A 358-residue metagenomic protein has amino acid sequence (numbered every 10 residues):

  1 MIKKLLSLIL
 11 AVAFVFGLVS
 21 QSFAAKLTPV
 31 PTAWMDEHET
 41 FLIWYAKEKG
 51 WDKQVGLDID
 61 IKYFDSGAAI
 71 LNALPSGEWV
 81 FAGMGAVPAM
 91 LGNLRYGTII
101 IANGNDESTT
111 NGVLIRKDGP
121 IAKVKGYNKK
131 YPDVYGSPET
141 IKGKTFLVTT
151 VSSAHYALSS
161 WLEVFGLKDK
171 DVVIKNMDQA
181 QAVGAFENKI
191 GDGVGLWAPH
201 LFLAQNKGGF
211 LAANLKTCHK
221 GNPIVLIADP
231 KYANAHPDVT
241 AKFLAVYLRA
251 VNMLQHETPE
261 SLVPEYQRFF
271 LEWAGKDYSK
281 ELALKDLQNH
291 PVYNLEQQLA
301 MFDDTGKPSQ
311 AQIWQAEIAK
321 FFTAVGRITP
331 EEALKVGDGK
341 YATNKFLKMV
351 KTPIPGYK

Functional and structural regions predicted by a protein language model:
M1-I9: Bacterial N-terminal signal peptides that target proteins for export
I9-G17: Bacterial N-terminal signal peptides
L18-A24: Sec/Tat signal peptide C-region and signal peptidase I cleavage site
A25-K168, V173-N176, D192-A198, N214 (+1 more regions): Short, glycine-/small- and polar/acidic-enriched structural segments that line small-molecule recognition paths
I61, I100-I101, I174, L254-E265 (+1 more regions): Surface-exposed patches in mature extracellular/periplasmic domains of secreted proteins
Q181-G275: Pocket-lining segment of extracytoplasmic ligand-binding domains
H236-I328: Secondary-structure end/capping motifs
Q312-K358: Conserved C-terminal helix/tail region of periplasmic/extracytoplasmic solute-binding proteins
